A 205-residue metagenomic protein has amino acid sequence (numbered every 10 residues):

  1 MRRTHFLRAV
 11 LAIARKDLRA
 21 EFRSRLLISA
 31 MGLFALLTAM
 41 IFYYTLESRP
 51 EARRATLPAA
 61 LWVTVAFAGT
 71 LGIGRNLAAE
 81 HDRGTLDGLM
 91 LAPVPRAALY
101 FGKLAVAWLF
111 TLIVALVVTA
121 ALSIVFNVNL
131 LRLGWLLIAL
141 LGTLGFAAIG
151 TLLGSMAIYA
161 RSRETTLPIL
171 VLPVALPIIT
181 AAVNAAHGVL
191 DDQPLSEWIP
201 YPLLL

Functional and structural regions predicted by a protein language model:
M1-M31: Aromatic- and glycine-rich beta-strand/loop motifs that create alpha-glucan
E21, T70-M90, K103-L104: Transmembrane helix boundary and interhelical loop/hinge segments in multi-pass membrane proteins
R25-E47, W62-A66, L170-A181: Hydrophobic alpha-helical transmembrane segments of multi-pass membrane transport/permease proteins
F42, L57-I73, L77: Long, hydrophobic alpha-helical segments
Y43, D192-L205: Alpha-helical transmembrane segments of multi-pass membrane transporters/translocases
V94-S123: Selective transmembrane-helix segments that form parts of the transport pathway or gating/packing helices in multipass
A115-T143: Secretory targeting signals
L133, I138-L172: A structural motif at transmembrane helix-loop-helix junctions in multipass membrane proteins
